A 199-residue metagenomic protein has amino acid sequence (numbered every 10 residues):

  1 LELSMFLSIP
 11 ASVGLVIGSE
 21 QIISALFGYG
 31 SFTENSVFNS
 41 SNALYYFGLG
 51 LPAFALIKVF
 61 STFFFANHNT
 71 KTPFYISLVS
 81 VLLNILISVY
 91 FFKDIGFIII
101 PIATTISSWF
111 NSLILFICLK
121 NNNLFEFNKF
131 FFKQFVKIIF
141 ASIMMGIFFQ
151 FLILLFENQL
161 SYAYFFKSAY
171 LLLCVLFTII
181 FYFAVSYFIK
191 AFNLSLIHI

Functional and structural regions predicted by a protein language model:
L1-I197: Membrane-embedded alpha-helical bundles of multi-pass transporters/translocases, especially carrier/permease families
